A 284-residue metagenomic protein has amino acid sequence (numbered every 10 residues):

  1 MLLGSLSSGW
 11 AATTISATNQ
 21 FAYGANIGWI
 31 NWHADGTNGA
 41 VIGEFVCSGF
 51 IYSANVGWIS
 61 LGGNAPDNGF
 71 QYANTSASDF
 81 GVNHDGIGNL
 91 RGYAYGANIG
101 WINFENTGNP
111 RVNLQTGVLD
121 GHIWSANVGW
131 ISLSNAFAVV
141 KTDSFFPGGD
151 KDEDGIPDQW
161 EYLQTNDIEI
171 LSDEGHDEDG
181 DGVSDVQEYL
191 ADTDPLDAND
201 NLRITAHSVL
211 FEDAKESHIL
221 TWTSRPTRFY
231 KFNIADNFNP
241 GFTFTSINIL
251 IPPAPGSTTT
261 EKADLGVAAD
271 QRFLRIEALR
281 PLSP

Functional and structural regions predicted by a protein language model:
G4, S8-D150: Peripheral, non-catalytic segments of secretory and membrane proteins
G148-P284: Short, composition-biased motifs enriched in small/polar/acidic residues
